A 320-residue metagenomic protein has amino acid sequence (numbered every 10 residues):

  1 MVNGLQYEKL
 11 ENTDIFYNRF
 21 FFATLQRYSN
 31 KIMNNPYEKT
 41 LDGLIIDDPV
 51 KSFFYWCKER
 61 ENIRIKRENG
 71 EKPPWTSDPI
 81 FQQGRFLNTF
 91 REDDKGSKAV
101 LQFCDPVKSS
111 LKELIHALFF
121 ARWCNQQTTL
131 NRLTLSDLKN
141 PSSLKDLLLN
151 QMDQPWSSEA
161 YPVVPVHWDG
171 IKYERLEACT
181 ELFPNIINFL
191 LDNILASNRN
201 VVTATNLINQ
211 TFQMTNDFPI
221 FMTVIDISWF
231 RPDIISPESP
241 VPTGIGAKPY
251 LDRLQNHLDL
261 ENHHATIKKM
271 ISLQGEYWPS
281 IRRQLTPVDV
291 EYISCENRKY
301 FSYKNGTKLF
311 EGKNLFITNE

Functional and structural regions predicted by a protein language model:
V2-D93, A99, L176-T203, F221 (+1 more regions): C-terminal accessory module of base-excision DNA glycosylases/AP lyases that mediates lesion recognition and DNA
N62-S158, N188: Phosphate-/polyanion-interacting regions in eukaryotic proteins
G70, Q210-Q213: Intrinsically disordered, low-complexity coil segments
P106-S110, T211-F212, E238-S239: A general structural signal for short secondary-structure junctions and capping/turn motifs
T128-T211: Alpha-helical ds-nucleic-acid-binding substructure associated with the helix-hairpin-helix region of base-excision DNA
